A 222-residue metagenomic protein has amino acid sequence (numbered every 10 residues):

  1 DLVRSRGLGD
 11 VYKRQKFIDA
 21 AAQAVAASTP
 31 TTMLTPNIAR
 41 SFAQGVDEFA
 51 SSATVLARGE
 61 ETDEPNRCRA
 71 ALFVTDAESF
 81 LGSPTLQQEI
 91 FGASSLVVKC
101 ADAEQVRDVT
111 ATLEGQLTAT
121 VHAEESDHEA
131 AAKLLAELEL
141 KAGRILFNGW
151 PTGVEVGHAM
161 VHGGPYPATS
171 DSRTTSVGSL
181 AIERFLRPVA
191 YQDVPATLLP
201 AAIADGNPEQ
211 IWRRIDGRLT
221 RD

Functional and structural regions predicted by a protein language model:
D1-Y12: Single conserved hydrophobic/aromatic residue that forms the stacking wall/gate of nucleotide- or nucleobase-binding
D10, L96-D102: Short acidic-hydrophobic, aromatic-tinged amphipathic segments that line or gate anion-handling sites
V11, V46-A53, R58-G59: Active-site loops and adjacent core secondary-structure elements that bind or stabilize anionic groups
R14-T32: A conserved active-site cap/scaffold subdomain adjacent to cofactor or substrate pockets
D63-P65, A103-L199: C-terminal core of ALDH-fold dehydrogenases
E64-A71, Q87-S94, L113-T118: Conserved glycine-rich beta-strand-loop-beta hairpin in the small C-terminal domain of fold type I
A70-S79: Short beta-strand elements
P188-D222: Structural signal for terminal/edge beta-strands and the immediately following C-terminal loop/tail that closes
